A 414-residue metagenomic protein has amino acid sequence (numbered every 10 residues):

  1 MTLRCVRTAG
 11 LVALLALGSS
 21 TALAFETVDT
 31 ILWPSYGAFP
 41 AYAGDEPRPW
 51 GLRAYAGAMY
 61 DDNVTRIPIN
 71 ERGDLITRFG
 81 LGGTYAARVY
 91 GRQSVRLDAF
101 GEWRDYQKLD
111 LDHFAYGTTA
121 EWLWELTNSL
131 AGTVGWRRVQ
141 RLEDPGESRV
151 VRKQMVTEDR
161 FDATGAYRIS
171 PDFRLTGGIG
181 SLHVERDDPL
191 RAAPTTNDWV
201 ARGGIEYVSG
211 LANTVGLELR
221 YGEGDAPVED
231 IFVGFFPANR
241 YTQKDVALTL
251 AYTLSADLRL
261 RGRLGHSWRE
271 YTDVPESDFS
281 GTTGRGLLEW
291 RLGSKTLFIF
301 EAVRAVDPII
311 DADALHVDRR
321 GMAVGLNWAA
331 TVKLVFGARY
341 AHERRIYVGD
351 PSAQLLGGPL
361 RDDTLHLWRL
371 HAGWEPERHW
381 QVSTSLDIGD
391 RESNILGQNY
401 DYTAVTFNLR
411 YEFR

Functional and structural regions predicted by a protein language model:
M1-G10: Bacterial N-terminal signal peptides that target proteins for export
A9-G18: Bacterial N-terminal signal peptides
S20-A22: Intrinsic disorder/low-complexity segments in short proteins, especially the signal peptide and propeptide regions
A24-R414: Gram-negative and organellar
